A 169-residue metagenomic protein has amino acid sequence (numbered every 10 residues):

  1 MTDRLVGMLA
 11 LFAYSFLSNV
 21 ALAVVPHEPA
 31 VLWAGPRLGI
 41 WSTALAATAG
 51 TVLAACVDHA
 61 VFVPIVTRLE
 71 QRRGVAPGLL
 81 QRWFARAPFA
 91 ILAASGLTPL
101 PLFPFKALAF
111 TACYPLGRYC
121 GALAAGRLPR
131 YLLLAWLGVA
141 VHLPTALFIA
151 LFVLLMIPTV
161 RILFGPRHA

Functional and structural regions predicted by a protein language model:
M1-A13, P36-Y119, L128-Y131, W136-A169: Membrane-interfacial helix-loop-helix
Y14, S18-N19, G126: Hydrophobic transmembrane alpha-helices of secondary-active solute transporters
L17-E28, S95-F103: Short helix-coil transition sites and intra-membrane helix breaks within transmembrane domains of multi-pass
A30-G35: Hydrophobic transmembrane alpha-helices of multi-pass, membrane-embedded glycosylation machinery
